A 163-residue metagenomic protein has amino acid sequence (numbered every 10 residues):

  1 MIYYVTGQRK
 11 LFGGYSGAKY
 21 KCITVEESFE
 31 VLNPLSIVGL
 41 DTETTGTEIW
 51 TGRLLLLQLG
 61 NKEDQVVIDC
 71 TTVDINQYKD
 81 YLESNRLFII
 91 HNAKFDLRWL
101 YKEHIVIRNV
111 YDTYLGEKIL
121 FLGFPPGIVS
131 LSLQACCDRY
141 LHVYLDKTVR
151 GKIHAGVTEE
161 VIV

Functional and structural regions predicted by a protein language model:
M1-V5, P34, D41: Intrinsic structural disorder
Y3-Y20, E48, G52, L56-V163: Active-site-proximal helix-loop-helix substrate-binding element of RNase H-like nuclease domains
K19-C22, E43: Short, surface-exposed loop/strand segments
I23-S36, K79-L82: A short acidic-Thr-Gly-centered motif at the start of a beta-strand
I37-W50: Short acidic, Gly/Ser-rich segments with clustered Asp/Glu that frequently serve as metal-coordination loops in enzyme
